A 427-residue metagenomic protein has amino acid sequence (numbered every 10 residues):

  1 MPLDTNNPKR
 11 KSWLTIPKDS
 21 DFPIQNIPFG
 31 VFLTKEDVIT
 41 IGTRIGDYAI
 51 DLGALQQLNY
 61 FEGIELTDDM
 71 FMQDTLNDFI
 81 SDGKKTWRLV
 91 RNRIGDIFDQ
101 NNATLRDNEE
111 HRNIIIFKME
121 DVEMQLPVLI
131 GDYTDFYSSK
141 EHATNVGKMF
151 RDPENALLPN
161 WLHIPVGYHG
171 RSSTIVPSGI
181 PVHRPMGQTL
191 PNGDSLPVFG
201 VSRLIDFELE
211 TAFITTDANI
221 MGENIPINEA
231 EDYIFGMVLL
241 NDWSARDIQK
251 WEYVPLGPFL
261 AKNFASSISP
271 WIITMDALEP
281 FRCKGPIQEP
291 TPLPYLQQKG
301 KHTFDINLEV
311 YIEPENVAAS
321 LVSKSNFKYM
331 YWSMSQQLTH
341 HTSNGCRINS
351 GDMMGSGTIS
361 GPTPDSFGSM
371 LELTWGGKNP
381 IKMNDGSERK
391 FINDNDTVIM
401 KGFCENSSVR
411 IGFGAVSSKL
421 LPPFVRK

Functional and structural regions predicted by a protein language model:
T5, K9-D37, R44, I50-S323 (+1 more regions): Active-site microenvironments in enzyme catalytic cores
I24-N26, E210, N263-A265, T303-N307 (+4 more regions): Active-site lining segments that contact anionic ligands and/or coordinate catalytic metals
I41, Y48-A49, E210, M353 (+2 more regions): Residue-level marker of beta-strand positions
E315-N326, M370, I411-A415: Local beta-strand/beta-hairpin segments that build beta-sheet-rich folds
W332-T339, R347-S350, M354-F403, R410 (+1 more regions): Active-site pocket scaffolds in enzymes
S418-L421: Short beta-strand edge segments in extracellular beta-sheet folds
